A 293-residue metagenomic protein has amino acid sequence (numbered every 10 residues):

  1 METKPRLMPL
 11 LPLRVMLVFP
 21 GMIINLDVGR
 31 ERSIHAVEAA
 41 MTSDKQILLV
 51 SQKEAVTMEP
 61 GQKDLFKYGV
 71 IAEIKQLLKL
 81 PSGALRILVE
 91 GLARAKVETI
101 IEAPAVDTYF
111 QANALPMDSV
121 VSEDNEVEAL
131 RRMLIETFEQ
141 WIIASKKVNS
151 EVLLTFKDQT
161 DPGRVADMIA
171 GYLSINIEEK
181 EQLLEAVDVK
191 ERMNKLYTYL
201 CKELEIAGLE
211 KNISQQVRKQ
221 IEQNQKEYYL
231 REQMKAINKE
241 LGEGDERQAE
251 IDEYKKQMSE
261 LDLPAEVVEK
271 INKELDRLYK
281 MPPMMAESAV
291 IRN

Functional and structural regions predicted by a protein language model:
M1-L154: Positively charged
L153, T160-N293: Extended, charged alpha-helical coiled-coil/arm scaffolds that mediate oligomerization and mechanical coupling in large
